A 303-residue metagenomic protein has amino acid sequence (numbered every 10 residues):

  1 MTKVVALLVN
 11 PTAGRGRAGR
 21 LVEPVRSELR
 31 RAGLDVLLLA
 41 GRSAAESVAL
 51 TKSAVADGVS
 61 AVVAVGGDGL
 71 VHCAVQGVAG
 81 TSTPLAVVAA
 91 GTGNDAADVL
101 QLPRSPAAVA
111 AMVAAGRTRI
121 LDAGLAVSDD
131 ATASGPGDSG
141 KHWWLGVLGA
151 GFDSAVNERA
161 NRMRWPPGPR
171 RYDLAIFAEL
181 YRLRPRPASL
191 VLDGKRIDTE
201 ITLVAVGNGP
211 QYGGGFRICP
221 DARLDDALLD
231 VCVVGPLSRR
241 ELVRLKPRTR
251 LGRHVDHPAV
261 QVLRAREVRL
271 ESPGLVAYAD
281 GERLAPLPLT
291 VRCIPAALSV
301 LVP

Functional and structural regions predicted by a protein language model:
M1-V62: ATP/NTP phosphate-donor binding region
A6, A32, G41, A79-P84 (+1 more regions): Catalytic core of DAGKc-family lipid kinases
P11, V65-G67, V88-G91, N208: Glycine-rich beta-strand-to-loop/alpha-helix junction loops that act as flexible
S47, G69-A74, D95, L121: Short glycine/serine/threonine-rich phosphate/pyrophosphate-binding segments that cradle anionic phosphate groups
G149, D153, A205-I218, R283: Glycine-rich phosphate/pyrophosphate-binding beta-alpha loops
R164-R171, Y212-G215, C219-E241: Gly/Ser/Thr-rich active-site loops/lids in small-molecule metabolic enzymes that frequently grip phosphoryl groups
L192, R223, V233-P303: ATP/nucleoside-binding phosphotransfer catalytic cores, i.e., glycine-rich phosphate-binding loops
